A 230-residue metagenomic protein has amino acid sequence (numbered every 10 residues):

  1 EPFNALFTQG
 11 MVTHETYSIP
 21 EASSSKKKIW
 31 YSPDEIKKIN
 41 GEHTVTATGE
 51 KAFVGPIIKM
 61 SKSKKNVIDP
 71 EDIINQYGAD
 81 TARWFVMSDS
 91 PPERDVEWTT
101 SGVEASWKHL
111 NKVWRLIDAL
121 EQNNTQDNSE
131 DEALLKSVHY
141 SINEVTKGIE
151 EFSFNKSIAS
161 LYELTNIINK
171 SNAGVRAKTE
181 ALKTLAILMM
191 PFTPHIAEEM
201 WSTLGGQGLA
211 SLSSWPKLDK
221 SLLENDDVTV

Functional and structural regions predicted by a protein language model:
E1-F3, D72-V230: Helix-rich, typically C-terminal accessory recognition domains appended to large enzymatic cores
Q9-S18, M190: Short, conserved secondary-structure transition motifs
T16-A79, E93-E104, S221-E224: Conserved phosphate-binding loops in nucleotide/dinucleotide-binding enzymes
